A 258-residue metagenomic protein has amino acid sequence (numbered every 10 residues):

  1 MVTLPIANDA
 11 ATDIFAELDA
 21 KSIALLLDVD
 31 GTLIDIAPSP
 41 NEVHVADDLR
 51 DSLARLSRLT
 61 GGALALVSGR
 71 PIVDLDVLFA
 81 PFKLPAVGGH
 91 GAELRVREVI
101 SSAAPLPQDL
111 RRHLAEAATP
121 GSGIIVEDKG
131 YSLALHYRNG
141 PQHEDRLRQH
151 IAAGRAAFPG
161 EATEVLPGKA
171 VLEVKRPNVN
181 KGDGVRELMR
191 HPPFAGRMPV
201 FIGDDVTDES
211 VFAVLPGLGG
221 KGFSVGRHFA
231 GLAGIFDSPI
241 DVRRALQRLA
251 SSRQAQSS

Functional and structural regions predicted by a protein language model:
V2-N8, A20, A46, G182-S258: Mg2+-dependent phosphoryl-transfer enzymes with acidic/Ser/Thr/Gly-rich catalytic loops
P5-K21, D74-L78: Short amphipathic alpha-helices and their capping/turn segments at secondary-structure boundaries
L18-P38, L66, V185: Asp-based phosphoryl-transfer active-site loop
A24, A63-A65, E164, V200 (+1 more regions): A structural signal for isolated positions on well-ordered beta-strands in alpha/beta enzyme cores
H44-Y131: Active-site phosphate-binding/coordination module
R70-G89, H143-T163: Substrate-recognition/cap helix-loop segment adjacent to the acidic, metal-dependent catalytic center of Asp-based
V87-H113, L166-G196: Substrate-recognition "cap/lid" segment bordering the active-site pocket of phosphatases
I124-Q142, T163-K175: Charged, glycine-interspersed solvent-exposed loop segments at helix/strand-loop junctions that cap or gate access
